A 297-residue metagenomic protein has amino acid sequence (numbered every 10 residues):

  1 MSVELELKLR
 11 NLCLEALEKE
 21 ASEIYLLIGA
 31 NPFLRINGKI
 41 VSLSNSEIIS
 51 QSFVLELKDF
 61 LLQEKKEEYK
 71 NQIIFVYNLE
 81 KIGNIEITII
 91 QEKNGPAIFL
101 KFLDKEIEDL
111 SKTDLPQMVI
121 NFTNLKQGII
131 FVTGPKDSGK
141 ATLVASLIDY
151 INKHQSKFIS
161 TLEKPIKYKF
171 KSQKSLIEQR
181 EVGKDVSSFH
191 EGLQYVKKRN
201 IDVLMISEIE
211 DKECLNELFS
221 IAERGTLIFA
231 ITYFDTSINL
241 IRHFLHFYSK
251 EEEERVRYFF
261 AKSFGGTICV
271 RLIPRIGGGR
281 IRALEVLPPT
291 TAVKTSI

Functional and structural regions predicted by a protein language model:
S2-I297: Short, flexible helix-loop junctions that flank or precede catalytic/ligand sites
